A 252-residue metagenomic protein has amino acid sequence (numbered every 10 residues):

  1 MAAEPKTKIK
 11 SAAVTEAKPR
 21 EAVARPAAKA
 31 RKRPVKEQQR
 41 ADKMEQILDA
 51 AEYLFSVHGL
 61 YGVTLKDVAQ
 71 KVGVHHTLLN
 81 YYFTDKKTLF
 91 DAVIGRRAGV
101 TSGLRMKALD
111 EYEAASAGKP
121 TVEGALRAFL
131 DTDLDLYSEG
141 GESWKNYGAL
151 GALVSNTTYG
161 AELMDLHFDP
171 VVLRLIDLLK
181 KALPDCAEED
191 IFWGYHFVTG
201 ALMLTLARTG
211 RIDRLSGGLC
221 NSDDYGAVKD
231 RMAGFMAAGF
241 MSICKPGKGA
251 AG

Functional and structural regions predicted by a protein language model:
M1-A27, D135, E139, D169-G252: C-terminal peripheral helix-coil segments that are non-catalytic and often amphipathic
R40, M44-E52: Short, leucine-enriched amphipathic alpha-helices that occur as contiguous helical runs
Q46, L54-R96: Helix-turn-helix
L48, S102, E123-L130, Y195 (+1 more regions): Short, amphipathic alpha-helical "lid/cap" segments that border enzyme active or binding sites
I94, M106-L109, Y137, G141-L163 (+2 more regions): N-terminal/domain-start segments enriched in small and hydrophobic, helix-friendly residues, covering either
R105-S143: Hydrophobic alpha-helical connector segments
G124, N146, T158-L183: Amphipathic alpha-helical packing segments from all-alpha helical-bundle domains
F129, D133, G148-S155, V198 (+2 more regions): Short alpha-helical scaffolding segments that buttress acidic/His motifs in well-ordered protein cores
